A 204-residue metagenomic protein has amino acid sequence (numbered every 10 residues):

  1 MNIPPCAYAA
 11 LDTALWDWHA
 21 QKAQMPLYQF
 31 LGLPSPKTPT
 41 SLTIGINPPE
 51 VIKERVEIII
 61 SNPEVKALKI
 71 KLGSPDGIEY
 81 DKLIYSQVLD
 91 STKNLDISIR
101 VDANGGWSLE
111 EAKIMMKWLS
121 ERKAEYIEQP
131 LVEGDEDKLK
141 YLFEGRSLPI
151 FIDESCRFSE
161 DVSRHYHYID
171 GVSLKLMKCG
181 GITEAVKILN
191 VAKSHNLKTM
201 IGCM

Functional and structural regions predicted by a protein language model:
M1-I99, N104-G106, E110-K113, K117-E121: N-terminal capping/lid subdomain adjacent to the active-site entrance of alpha/beta enzymes
L72-M204: Catalytic core of soluble alpha/beta enzymes
